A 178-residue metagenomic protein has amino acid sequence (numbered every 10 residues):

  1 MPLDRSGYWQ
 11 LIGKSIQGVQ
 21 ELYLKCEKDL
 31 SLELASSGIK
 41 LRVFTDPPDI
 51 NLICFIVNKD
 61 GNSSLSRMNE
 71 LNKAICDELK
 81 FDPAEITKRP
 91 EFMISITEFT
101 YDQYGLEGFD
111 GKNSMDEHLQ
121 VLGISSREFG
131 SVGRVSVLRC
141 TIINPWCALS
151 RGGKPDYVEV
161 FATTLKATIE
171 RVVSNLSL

Functional and structural regions predicted by a protein language model:
M1-S177: Conserved C-terminal alpha-helix-loop-beta "cap" of PLP-dependent enzymes that closes/shapes the active-site mouth
